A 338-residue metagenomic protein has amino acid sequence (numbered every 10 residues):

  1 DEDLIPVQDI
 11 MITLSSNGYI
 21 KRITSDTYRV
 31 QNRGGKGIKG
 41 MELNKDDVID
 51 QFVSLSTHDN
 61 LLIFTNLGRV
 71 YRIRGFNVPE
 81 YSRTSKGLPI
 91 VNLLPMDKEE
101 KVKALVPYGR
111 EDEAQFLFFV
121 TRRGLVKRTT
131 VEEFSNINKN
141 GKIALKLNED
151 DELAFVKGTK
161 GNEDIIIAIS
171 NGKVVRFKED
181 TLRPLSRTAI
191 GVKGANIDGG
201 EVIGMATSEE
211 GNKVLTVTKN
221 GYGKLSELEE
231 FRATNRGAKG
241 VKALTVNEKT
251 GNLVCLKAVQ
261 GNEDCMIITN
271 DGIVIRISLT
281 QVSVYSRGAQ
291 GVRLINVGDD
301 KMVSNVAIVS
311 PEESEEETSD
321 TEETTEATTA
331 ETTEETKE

Functional and structural regions predicted by a protein language model:
D1-E338: Short, structured "edge-of-domain" segments at secondary-structure transitions
